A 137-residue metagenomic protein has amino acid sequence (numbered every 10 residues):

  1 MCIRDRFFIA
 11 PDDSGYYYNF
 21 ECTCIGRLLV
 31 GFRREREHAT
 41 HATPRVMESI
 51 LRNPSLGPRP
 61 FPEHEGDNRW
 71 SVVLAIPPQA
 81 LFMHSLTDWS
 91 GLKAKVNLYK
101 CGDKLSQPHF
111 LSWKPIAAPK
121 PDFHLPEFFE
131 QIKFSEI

Functional and structural regions predicted by a protein language model:
M1: Phosphate/diphosphate ligand-binding glycine-rich loop within oxidoreductases
R4-I137: Structural preference for beta-rich elements and adjacent junctions enriched in aromatics
